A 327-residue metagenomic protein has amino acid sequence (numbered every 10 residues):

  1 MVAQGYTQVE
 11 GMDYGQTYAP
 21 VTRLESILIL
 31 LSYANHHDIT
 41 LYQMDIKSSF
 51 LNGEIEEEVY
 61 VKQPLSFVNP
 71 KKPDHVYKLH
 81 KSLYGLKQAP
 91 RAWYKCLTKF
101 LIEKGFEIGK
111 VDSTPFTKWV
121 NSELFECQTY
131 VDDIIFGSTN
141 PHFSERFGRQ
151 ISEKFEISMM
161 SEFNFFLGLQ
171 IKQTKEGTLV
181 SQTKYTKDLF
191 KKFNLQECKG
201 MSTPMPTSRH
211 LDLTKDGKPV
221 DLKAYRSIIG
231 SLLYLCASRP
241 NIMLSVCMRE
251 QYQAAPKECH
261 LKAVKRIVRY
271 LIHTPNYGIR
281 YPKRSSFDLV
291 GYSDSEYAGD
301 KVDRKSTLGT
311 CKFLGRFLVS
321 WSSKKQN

Functional and structural regions predicted by a protein language model:
M1-A3, Y14-Y18, T22, I27 (+6 more regions): Divalent metal-binding acidic/histidine catalytic loops
M1-E156: Metal/cofactor- and membrane transport-associated sequence elements
D45, G168, D294: Active-site glycine-centered loops adjacent to acidic/histidine catalytic or metal-binding residues that shape
K47-S49, Y84, D133, L169-Q170 (+1 more regions): Conserved short loop/turn motifs at secondary-structure junctions
S49-L51, A89, F136-G137, K172 (+2 more regions): General alpha-helical segment detector with a strong preference for membrane-spanning helices and helix-boundary regions
P73-L79, G109, F163-F166, P204 (+1 more regions): A short alpha-helix capping/helix-loop junction motif
Y84-K87, T139, Q170, K301 (+2 more regions): Gly/Ser/Thr-rich beta-alpha loop segments that engage phosphate groups in nucleotides
I108-V111, I135-K184, F190-K191, P282: Polymerase palm active-site segment centered on the conserved acidic dipeptide of motif C
